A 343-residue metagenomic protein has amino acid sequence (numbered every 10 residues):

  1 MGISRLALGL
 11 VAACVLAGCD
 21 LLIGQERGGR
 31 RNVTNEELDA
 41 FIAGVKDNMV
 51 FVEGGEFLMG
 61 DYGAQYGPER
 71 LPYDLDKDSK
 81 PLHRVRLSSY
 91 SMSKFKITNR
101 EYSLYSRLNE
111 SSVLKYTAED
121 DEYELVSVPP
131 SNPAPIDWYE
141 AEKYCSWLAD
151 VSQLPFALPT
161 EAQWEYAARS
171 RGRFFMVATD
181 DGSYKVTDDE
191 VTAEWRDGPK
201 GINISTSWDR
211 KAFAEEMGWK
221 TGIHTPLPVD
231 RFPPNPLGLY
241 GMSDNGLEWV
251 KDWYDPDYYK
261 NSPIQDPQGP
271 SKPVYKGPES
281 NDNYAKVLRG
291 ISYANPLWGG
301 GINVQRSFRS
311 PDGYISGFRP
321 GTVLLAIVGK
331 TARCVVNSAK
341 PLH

Functional and structural regions predicted by a protein language model:
G2-A17: Sec-dependent bacterial lipoprotein signal peptides
C19-G24, D61-D74, R84-I202, S207-D209 (+2 more regions): Active-site microenvironments of metalloenzymes and redox enzymes
G24-I42: N-terminal pre-domain segments of enzymes
E37-D39, R70-P81, Y275, N303-S310: Short, P/G- and charge-enriched loop/turn segments at secondary-structure junctions
I42, K46-E56, G60-G63: Post-signal-peptide N-terminal segment of Sec-exported extracytoplasmic proteins
M49, E56, L82-R84, S89: Well-ordered beta-strand positions in beta-sheet-rich domains
V52, L58, N132, W138-Q305 (+1 more regions): Functional-site microenvironments in short loops/helix caps that host divalent-cation chemistry
L82, L87, H224-P226, P234 (+1 more regions): Short coil/loop residues immediately preceding or within conserved phosphate-binding loops of NTP-utilizing enzyme
